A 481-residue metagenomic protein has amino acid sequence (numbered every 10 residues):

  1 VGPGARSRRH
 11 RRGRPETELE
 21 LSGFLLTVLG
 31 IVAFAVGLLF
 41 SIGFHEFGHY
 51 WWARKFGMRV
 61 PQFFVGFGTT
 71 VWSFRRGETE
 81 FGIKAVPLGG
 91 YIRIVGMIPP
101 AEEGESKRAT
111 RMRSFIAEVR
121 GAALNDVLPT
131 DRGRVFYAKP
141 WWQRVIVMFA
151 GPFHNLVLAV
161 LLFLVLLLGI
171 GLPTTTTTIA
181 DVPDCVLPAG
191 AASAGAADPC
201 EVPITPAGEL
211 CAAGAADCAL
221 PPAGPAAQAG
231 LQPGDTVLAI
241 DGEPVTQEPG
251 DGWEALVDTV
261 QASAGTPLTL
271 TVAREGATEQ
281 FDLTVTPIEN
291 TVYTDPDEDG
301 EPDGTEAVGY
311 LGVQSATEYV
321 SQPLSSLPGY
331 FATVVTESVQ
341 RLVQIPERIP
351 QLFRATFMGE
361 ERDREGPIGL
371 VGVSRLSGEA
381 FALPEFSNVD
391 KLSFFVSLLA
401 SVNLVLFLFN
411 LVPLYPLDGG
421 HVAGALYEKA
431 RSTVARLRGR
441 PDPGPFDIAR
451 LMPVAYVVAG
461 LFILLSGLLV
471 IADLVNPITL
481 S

Functional and structural regions predicted by a protein language model:
R6-V28, S481: Short, strongly hydrophobic alpha-helical membrane anchors
L25-V127, D131, V402, L406-R436: Small-residue-rich helix-interface/hinge motifs
L26, G30-F34, K139-R144, F394-L398: Residue-level signature of transmembrane alpha-helical entry/exit and packing/kink sites in multi-pass membrane
G43, K55, G90, I94 (+2 more regions): Internal alpha-helical transmembrane segments
H45, I83, G151, A226 (+8 more regions): Terminal peptide-recognition signature
D131-K139, V186-L187, V292-F407, L426-P453 (+2 more regions): Functional transmembrane alpha-helices
V186-A212, A216-D235: PDZ/PDZ-like domain micro-motif
L220-A223, A227-Q228, A239-T271: PDZ domains, with a preference for the canonical peptide-binding region formed by the helix
